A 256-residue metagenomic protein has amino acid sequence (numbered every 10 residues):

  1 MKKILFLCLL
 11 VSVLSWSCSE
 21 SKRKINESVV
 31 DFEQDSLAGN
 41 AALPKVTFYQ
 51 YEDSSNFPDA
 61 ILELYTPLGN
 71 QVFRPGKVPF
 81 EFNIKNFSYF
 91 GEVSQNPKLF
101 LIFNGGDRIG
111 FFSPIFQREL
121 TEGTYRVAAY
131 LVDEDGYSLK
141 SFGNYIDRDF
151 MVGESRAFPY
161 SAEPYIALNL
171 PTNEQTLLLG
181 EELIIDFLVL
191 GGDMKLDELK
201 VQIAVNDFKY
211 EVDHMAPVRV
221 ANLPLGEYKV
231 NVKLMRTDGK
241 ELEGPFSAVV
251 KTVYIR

Functional and structural regions predicted by a protein language model:
L14-S17: C-terminal motif of bacterial Sec signal peptides marking the signal peptidase cleavage site
S19-S21: Bacterial signal peptide processing site
N26-V72, G153-T176: Short, compositionally biased P/S/T/A/G/V-rich stretches that sit at domain boundaries
F73-F80, K85, L177-D186: Short coil/turn motif common to extracellular beta-sandwich-like domains
G105-S113, D207-M215: Short beta-strand segments within Ig-like beta-sandwich modules, predominantly Fibronectin type-III
R118-T124, V220-K229: Surface-exposed, short loops/turns at beta-strand junctions within beta-sandwich domains
V132-S141, Y210, M235-E243: Short acidic/polar inter-strand loop motif in beta-rich domains
